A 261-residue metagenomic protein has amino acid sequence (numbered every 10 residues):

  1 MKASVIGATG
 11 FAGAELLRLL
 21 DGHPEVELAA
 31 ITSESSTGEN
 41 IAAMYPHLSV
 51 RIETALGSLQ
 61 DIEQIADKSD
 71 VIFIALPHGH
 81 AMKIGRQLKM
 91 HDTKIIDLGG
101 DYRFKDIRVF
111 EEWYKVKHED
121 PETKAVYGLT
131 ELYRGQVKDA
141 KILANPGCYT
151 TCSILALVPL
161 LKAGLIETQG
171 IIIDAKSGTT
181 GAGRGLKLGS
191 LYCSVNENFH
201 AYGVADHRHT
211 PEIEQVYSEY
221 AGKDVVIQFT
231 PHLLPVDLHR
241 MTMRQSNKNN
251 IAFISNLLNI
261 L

Functional and structural regions predicted by a protein language model:
M1-V204: N-terminal Rossmann-like NAD(P) cofactor-binding subdomain of oxidoreductases, focused on the glycine-rich
G181-L261: Charged docking surfaces used in two-component/phosphorelay signaling
